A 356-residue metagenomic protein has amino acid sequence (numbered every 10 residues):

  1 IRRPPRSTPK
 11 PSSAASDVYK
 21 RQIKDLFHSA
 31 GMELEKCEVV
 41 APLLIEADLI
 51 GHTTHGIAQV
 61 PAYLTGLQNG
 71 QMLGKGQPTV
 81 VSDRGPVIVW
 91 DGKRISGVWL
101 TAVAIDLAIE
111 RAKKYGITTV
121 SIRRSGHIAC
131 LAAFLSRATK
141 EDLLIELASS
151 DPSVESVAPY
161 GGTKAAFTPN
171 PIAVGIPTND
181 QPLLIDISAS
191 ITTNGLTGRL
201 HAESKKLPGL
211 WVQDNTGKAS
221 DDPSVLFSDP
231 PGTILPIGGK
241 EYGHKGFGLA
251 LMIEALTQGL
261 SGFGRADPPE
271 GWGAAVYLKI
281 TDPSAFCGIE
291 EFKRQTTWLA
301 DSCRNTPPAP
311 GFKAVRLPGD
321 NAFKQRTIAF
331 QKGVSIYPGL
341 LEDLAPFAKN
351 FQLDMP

Functional and structural regions predicted by a protein language model:
I1-A15, Y19: Single conserved hydrophobic/aromatic residue that forms the stacking wall/gate of nucleotide- or nucleobase-binding
D17, R21-Q22, S29, A255 (+1 more regions): Catalytic-core signal marking the mid-to-C-terminal active-site face
G56-I109: Active-site cofactor/substrate anionic-group-binding motifs, chiefly glycine- and Lys/Arg-rich phosphate-binding loops
W90, K113, T119-R124, I145-S149 (+3 more regions): General beta-strand structural signal in soluble alpha/beta enzymes
A102, D106, E110-A148: A glycine-rich phosphate/pyrophosphate-binding beta-strand-loop-alpha-helix module
S156-F227: Phosphate/diphosphate-binding glycine-rich loops and adjacent basic-rich segments that engage nucleotide
K205-R265: Secondary-shell segments that build the walls of catalytic and ion/ligand-binding clefts
